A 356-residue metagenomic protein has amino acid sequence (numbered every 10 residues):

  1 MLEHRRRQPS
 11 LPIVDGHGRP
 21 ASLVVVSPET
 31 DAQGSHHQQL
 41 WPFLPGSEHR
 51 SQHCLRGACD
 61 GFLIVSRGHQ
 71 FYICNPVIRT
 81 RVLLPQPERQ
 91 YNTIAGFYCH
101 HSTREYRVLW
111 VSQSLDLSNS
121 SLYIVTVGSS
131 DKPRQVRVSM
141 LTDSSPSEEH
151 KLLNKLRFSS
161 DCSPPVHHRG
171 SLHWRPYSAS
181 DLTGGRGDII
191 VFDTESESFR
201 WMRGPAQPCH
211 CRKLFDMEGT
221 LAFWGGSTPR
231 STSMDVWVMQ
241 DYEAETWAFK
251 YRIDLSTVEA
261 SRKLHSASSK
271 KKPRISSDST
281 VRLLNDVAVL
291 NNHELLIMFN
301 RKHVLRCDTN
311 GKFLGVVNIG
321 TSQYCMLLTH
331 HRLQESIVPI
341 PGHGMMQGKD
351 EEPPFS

Functional and structural regions predicted by a protein language model:
M1-S356: N-terminal entry/capping and adjacent linker segments that precede and initiate structured domains
